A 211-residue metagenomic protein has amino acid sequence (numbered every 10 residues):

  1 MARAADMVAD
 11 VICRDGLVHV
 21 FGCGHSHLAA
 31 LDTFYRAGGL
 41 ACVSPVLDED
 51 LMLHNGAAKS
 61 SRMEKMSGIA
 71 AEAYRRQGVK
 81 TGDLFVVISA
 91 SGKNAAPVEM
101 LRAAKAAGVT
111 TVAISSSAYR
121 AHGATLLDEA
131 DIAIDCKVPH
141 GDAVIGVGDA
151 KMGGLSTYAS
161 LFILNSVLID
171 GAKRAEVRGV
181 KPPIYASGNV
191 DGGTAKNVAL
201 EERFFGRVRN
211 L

Functional and structural regions predicted by a protein language model:
M1-V11: A short, well-structured juxtamembrane/interface segment
C13, L17, D32, V112 (+2 more regions): Ligand-binding pocket scaffold of soluble enzyme catalytic domains
V20-A172: Glycine-rich phosphate-binding loops that contact phosphosugars or nucleotide phosphates
D142-V144, F162, A172-V198: Internal, active-site/partner-interface "lid" segment
R209-L211: Interdomain hinge/lid region at the active-site interface of Rossmann-like NAD(P)-dependent oxidoreductases
